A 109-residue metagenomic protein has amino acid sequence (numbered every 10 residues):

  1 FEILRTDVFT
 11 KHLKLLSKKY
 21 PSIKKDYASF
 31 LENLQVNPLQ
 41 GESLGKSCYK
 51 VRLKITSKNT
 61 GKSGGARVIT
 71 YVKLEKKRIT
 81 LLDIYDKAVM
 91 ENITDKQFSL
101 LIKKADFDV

Functional and structural regions predicted by a protein language model:
F1-S29: Arg/Lys-rich, positively charged N-terminal/basic patches that mediate binding to nucleic acids
D7, R52, Y85: Residues at the C-termini of beta-strands that transition into short coil/loop
H12, N33, K50, G65-V68 (+1 more regions): Residue-level recognition of specific faces of alpha-helices
K18-P21, L39, V89: Residues in soluble alpha-helical coiled-coils and helical-bundle/repeat scaffolds
S22, D26, E42-S43, T56-K58 (+1 more regions): Short, structured surface patches at the beginning of a domain
D26, F30-N33, Q40: Negatively charged, low-complexity tracts enriched in Asp/Glu with abundant Ser/Thr
Q35-T60: A short, surface-exposed loop/turn module that caps and links secondary-structure elements
T60, A66, V72-V109: Enriched for short, Lys/Arg-rich terminal
